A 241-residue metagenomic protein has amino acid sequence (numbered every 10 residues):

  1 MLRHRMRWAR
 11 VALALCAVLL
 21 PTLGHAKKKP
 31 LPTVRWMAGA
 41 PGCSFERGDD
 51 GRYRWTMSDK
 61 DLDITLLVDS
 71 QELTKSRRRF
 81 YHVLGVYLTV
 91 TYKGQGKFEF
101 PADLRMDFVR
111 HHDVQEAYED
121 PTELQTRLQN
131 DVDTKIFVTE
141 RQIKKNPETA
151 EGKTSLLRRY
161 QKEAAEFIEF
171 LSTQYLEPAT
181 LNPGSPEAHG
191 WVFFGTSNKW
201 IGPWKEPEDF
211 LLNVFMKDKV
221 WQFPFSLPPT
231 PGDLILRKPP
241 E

Functional and structural regions predicted by a protein language model:
M1-R3, L20-P21, D120: Helix-centric, low-specificity signal for extended rod-like, repetitive segments
L2-A12: Bacterial N-terminal signal peptides that target proteins for export
A12-L20: Bacterial N-terminal signal peptides
T22-A26: Sec/Tat signal peptide C-region and signal peptidase I cleavage site
K27-E241: Conserved functional micro-motifs across diverse proteins
